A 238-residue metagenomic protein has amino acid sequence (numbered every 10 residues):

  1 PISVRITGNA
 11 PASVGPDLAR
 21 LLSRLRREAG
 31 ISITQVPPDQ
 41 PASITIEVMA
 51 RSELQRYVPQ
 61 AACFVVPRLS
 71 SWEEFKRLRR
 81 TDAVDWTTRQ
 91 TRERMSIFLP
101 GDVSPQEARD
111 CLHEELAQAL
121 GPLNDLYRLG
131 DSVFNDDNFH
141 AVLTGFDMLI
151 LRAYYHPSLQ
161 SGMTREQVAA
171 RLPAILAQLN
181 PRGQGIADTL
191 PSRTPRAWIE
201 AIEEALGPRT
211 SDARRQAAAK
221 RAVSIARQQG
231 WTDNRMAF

Functional and structural regions predicted by a protein language model:
P1-A10: Acidic/histidine-rich, surface-exposed loop or edge segments in extracytoplasmic proteins
G8, L120-G121: Generic short alpha-helical hydrophobic face used as a protein-protein interaction/packing hotspot
G15-H113, Q118, D125-L129: Metzincin-family zinc-dependent endopeptidase catalytic domain
P67-E107, D125-D233: Metalloprotease/metallohydrolase-associated module, dominated by Zn2+-dependent proteases
A237-F238: C-terminal soluble interaction/assembly domains
